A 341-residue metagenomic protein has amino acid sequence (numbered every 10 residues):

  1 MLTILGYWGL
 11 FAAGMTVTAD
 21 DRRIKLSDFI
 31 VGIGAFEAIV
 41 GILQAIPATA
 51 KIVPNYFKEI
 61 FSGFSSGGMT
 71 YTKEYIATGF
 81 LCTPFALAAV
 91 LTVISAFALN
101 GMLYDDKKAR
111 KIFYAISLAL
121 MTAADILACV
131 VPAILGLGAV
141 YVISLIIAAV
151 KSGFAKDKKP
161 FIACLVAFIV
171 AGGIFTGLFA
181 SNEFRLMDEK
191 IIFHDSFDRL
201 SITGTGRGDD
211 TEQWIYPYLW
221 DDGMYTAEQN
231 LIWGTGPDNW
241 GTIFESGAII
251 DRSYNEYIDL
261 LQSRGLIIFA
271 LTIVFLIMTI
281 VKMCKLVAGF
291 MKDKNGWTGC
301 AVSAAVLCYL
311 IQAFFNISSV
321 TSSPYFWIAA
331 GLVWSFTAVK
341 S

Functional and structural regions predicted by a protein language model:
M1-A13, D21-A180, S263-A301, V306-A313 (+1 more regions): Alpha-helical transmembrane segments of multi-pass inner-membrane proteins
L26, N182-D195: Extracytoplasmic/periplasmic ligand-binding sensor domains of two-pass membrane signal-transduction receptors
F29, P132, Y216-P217, Y254-N255: Conserved glycosyltransferase catalytic-site signature
F57-E74, T92, H194-W214, A338: Luminal/periplasmic active-site loops of membrane-embedded glycosylation enzymes
L186-K190, D198-I250, Y257, R264-L271: TM-adjacent membrane-interface loops and short helices in multi-pass inner/ER membrane proteins
S319-P324: Membrane-water interface of transmembrane alpha-helices in multipass transporters/channels
